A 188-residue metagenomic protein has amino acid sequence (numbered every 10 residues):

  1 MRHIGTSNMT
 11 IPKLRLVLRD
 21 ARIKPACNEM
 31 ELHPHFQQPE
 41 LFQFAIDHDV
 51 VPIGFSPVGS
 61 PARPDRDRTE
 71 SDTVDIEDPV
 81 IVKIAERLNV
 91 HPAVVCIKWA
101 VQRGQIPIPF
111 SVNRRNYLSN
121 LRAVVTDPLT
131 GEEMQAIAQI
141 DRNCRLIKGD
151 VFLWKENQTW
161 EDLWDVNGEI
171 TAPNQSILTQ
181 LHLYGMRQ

Functional and structural regions predicted by a protein language model:
M1-Q188: Beta/alpha (TIM)-barrel catalytic core signal, keyed to glycine-rich beta->alpha loops juxtaposed to Asp/Glu that bind
